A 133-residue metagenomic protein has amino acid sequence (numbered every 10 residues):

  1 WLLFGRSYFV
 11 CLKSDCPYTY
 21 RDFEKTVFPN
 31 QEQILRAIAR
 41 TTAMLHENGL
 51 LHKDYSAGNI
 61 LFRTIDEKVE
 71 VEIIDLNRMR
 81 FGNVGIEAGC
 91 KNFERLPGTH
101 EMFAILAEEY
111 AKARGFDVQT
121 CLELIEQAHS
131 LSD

Functional and structural regions predicted by a protein language model:
W1-I34: Conserved structural core of kinase catalytic domains
T42-L50: Protein kinase catalytic-loop region centered on the HRD/HxD motif
L50-A57: Catalytic-loop of the protein kinase fold
F62-K68: Activation-loop N-terminal segment of eukaryotic-like protein kinases
V69-D133: C-lobe/activation-segment region of protein kinase-like
